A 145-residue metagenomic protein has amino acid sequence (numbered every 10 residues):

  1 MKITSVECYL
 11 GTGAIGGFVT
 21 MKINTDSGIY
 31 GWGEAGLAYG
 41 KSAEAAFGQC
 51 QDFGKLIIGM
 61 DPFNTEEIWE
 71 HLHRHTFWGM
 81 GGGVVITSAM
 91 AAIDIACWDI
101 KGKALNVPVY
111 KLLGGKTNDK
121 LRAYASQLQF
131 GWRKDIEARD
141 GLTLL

Functional and structural regions predicted by a protein language model:
M1-W32, G36-Y39: Structured beta-strand/loop patches that form or line metal/cofactor-binding pockets in enzymes
L10, K116, F130: Residue-level detector of flexible, active-site-proximal loop/helix-junction positions within diverse enzyme catalytic
F18-T20, A92, K120-R122: Broad gene-expression machinery/nucleic-acid interaction feature
D26-L105: Metal- or metallocofactor-binding catalytic centers and their adjacent structured scaffolds across diverse enzyme
I68, L113-L121: Flexible hinge/switch segments at interdomain interfaces of large molecular machines
W98, G115, S126-L128: Beta-hairpin (beta-strand-turn-beta-strand) motif
D119-L145: Metal-dependent enolase-superfamily TIM-barrel catalytic cores that perform enediolate-based chemistry
